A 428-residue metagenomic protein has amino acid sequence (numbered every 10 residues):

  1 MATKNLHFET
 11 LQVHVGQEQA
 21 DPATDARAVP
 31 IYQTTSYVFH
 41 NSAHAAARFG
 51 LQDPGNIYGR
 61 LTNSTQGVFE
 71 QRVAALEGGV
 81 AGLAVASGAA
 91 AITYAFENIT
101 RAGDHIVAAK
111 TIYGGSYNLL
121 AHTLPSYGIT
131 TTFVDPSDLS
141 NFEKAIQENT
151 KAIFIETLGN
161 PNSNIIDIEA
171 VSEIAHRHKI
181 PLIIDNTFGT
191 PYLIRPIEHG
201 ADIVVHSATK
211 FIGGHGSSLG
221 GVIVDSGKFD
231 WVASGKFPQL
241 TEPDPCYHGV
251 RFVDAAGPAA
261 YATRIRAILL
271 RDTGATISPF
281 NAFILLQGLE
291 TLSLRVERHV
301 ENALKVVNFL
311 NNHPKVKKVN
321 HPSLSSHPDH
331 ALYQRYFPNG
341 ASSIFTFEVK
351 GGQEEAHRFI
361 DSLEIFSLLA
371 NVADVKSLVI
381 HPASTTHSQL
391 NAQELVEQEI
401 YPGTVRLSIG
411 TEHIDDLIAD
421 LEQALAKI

Functional and structural regions predicted by a protein language model:
A2-N63, Q71-R72: N-terminal "arm"/small-domain region of PLP-dependent enzymes with the aminotransferase-like
A2-T3, G16-A20, L83-N312: Conserved PLP-enzyme active-site core in the AAT-like
E9, V80, A121, T130 (+4 more regions): PLP-dependent enzyme catalytic core of the Aspartate aminotransferase-like
N41-T93, G115-T123: Conserved N-terminal alpha-helix of the aminotransferase class I/II PLP-enzyme fold
L158, T187-G189, L324, K350 (+1 more regions): Active-site beta-loop-alpha junctions enriched in small/polar residues
V224, T346-E348, S408-G410: Short hydrophobic/aromatic beta-strand micro-patches that form the beta-sheet surface supporting nucleotide- or nucleic
T273-T276, F280-A282, Q287, T291 (+4 more regions): Conserved small-domain helix->loop->beta segment predominantly found in fold-type I
